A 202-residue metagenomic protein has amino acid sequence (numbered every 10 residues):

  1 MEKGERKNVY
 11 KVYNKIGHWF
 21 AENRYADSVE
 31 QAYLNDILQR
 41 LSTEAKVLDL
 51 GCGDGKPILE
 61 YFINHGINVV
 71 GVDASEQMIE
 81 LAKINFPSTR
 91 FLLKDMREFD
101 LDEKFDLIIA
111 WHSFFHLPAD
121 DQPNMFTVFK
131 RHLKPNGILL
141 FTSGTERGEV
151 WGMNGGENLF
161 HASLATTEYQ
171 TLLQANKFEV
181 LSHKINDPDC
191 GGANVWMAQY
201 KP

Functional and structural regions predicted by a protein language model:
M1-S42: Conserved class I S-adenosyl-L-methionine
L48, D54-E98: Class I SAM-dependent methyltransferase SAM/SAH-binding core
I109-A110: A conserved beta-strand element that flanks and buttresses the S-adenosyl-L-methionine
P123-P135: A short glycine-rich, Lys/Arg-flanked "PGG" loop and its adjoining helix->strand segment in the class I
N136-S143: Conserved beta-strand signature within the Rossmann-like core of class I S-adenosyl-L-methionine
G144-E149: Short "lid" loop at the C-terminus of a central beta-strand within the Rossmann-like core of SAM-dependent
W151-E168: Acceptor-substrate binding/catalytic loop of class I
I185-P202: Core SAM-dependent methyltransferase catalytic element
